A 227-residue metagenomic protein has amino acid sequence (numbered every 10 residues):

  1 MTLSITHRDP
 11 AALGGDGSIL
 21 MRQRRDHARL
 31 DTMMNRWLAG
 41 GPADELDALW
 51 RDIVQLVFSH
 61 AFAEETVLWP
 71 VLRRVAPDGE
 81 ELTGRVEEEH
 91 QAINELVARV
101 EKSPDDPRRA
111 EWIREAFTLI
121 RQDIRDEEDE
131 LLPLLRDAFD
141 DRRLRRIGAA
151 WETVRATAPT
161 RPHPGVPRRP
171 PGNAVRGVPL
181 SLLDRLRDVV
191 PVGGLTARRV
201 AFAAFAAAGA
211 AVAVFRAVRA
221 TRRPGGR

Functional and structural regions predicted by a protein language model:
M1-R227: Small-residue-biased structural context
